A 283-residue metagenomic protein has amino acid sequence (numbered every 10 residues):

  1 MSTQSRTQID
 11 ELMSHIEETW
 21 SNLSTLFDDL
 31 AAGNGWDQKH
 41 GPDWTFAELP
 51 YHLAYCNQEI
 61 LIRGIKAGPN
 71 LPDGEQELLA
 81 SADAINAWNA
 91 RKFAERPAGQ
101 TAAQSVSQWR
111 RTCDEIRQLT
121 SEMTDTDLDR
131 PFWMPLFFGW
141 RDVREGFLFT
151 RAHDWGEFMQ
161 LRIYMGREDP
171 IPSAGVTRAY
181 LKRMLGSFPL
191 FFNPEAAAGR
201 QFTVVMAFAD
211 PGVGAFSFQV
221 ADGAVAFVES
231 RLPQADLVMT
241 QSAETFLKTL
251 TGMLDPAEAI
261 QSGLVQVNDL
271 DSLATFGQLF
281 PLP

Functional and structural regions predicted by a protein language model:
M1-E11, E59-C113: Short, helix-capping/interhelical loops that line the mouth of catalytic, cofactor-, or ligand-binding pockets
S2-F46, Q261: An N-terminal domain-cap segment
L12-T19, L49, S105-T112, G146-H153 (+1 more regions): Amphipathic alpha-helix face/heptad-repeat signature
W20-S24, D28, N57-L61, R110-S121 (+1 more regions): Structural signal for well-ordered, non-membrane alpha-helices
G33-D83, W133-S187: Short, contiguous alpha-helical
A102-V143: Hydrophobic alpha-helical segments and helix pairs
L119, L136-S217, D222-A224, L270-A274 (+1 more regions): Acidic, aliphatic-rich amphipathic alpha-helical segments
Y164, S230-P283: C-terminal interaction segments
